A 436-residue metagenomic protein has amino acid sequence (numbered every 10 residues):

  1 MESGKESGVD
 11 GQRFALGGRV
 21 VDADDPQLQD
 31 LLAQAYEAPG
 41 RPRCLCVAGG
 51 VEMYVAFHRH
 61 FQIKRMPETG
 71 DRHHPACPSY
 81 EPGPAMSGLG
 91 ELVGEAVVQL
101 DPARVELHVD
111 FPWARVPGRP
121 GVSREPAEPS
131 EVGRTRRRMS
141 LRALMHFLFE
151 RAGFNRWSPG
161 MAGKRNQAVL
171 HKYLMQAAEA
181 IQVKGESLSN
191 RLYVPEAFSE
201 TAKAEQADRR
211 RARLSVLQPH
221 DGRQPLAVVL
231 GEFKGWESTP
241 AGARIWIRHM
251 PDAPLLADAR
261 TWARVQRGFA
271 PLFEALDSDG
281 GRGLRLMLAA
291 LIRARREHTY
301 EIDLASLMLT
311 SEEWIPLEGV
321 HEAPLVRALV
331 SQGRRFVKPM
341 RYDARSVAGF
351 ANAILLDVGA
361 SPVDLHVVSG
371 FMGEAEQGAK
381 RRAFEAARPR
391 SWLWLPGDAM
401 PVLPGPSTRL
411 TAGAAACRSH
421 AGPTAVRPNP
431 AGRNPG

Functional and structural regions predicted by a protein language model:
M1-G436: Intrinsically disordered, low-complexity linker/tail regions enriched in polar/charged residues
